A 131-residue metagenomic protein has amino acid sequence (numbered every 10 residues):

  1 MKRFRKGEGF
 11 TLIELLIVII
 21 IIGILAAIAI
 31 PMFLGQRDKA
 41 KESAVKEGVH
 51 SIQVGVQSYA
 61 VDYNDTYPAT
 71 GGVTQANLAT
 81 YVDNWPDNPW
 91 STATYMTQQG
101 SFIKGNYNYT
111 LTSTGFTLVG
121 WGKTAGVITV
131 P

Functional and structural regions predicted by a protein language model:
M1-F10: N-terminal leader/signal peptides at the extreme start of proteins
L16-M32: Alpha-helical hydrophobic helix detector
G35: Phosphate-coordinating loops and pocket residues in cytosolic domains that bind phosphorylated ligands
D38-V49: Membrane-proximal amphipathic alpha-helices that sit immediately adjacent to an N-terminal transmembrane/signal-anchor
G48-N64: N-terminal alpha-helical signal peptides/signal-anchor transmembrane segments
V61-T124: Extracellular/periplasmic head regions of type IV pilus-like filament subunits
V130-P131: Short, solvent-exposed mixed-charge patches
